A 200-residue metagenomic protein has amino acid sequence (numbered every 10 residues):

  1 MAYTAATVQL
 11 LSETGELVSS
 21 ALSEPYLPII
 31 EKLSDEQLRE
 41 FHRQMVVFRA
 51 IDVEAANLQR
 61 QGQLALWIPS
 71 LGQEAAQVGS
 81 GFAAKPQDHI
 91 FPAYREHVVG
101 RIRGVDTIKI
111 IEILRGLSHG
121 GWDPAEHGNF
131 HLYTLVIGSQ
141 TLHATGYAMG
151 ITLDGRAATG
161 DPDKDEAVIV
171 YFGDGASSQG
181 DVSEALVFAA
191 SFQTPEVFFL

Functional and structural regions predicted by a protein language model:
M1-I30: Charged, compositionally biased N-terminal leader segments and the immediate start of the first structured element
E36: Active-site-facing substrate-recognition patch
A50-V53, N57-T194, F198: Cofactor-binding active-site loop characterized by glycine-rich and histidine/acidic residues
